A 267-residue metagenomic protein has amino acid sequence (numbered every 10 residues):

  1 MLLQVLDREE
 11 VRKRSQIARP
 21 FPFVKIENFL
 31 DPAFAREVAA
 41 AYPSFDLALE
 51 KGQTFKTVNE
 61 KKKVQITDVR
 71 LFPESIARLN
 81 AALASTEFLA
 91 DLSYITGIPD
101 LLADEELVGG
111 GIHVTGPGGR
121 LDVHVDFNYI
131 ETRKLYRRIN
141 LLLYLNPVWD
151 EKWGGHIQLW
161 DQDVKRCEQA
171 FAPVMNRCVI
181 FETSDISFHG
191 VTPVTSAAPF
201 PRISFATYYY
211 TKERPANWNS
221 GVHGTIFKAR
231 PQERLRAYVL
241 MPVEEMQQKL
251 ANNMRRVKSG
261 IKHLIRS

Functional and structural regions predicted by a protein language model:
M1-E10, L101-E106: Short, motif-level signal for alpha-helix interfacial/capping segments enriched in acidic residues and aromatics/proline
L3-Q4, R12-I95: Non-heme Fe(II)/2-oxoglutarate
K25, L102-E105, G111, I180-F181 (+2 more regions): A structural signal for short, well-ordered beta-strand segments and their strand-loop junctions that often border
A40-P43, L71-E74, N80-R137: Non-heme Fe(II) oxygenase catalytic core, chiefly the N-lobe of the double-stranded beta-helix
D46-A48, P99-L102, P147-E151: Proline-centered turn/helix-capping motifs that create local helix->coil transitions or kinks
N128-R137, P147-S267: Catalytic core of Fe(II)/2-oxoglutarate
N140-L142: Eukaryotic charged/polar low-complexity linker/IDR segments
